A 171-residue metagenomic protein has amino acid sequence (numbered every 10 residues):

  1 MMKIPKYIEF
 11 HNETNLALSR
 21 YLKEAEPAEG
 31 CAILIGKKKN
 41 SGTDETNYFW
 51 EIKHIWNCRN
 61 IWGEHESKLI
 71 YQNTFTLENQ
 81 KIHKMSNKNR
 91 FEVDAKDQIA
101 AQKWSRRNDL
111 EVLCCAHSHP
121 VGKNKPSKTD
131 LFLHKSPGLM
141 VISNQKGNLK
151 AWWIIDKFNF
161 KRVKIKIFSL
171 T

Functional and structural regions predicted by a protein language model:
M1-V112, V121-T171: Conserved beta-strand-loop surface patch within small alpha/beta domains used for substrate/adaptor or ligand engagement
